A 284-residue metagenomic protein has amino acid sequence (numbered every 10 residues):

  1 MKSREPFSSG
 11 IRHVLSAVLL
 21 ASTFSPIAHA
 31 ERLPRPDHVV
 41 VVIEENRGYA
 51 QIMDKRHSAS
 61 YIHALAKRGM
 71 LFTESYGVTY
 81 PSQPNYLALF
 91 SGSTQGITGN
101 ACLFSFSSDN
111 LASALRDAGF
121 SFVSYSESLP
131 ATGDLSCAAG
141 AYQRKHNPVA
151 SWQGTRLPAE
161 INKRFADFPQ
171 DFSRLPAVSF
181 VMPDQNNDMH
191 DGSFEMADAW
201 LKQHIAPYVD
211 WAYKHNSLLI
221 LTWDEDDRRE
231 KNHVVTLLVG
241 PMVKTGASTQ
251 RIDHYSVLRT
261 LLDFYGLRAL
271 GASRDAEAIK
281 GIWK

Functional and structural regions predicted by a protein language model:
K2-L15: Bacterial N-terminal signal peptides that target proteins for export
S3-P6, L20, R35, D171: Serine/threonine-rich low-complexity intrinsically disordered regions
H13-T23: Bacterial N-terminal signal peptides
P26-A30: Sec/Tat signal peptide C-region and signal peptidase I cleavage site
E31-K284: Flexible, surface-exposed loop/gating regions in the mature catalytic domains of secreted/periplasmic hydrolases
